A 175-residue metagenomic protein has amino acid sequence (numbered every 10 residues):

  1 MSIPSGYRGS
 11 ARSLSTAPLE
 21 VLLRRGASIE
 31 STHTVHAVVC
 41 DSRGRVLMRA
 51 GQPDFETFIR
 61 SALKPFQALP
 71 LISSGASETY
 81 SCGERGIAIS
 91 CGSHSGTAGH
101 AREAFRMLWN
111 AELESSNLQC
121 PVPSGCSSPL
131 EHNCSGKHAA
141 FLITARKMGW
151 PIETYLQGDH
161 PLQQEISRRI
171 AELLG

Functional and structural regions predicted by a protein language model:
M1-D54: Beta-lactamase-like hydrolase cores
M1-L14, G83-G175: Active-site-adjacent helix/loop patches that line small-molecule binding or acyl-intermediate pockets
V38, L69-L71, T144-A145: Proline/glycine-anchored alpha-helix kink/cap motifs
D41-R43, D54, L71-G75, S93-S95: Short glycine-rich, polar/acidic loop-and-turn segments at beta strand-coil junctions
R45-L47, S77, G149-P151: Short helix-loop capping/hinge motifs at secondary-structure junctions, enriched in acidic/polar residues
A50-T57, A88-C91: Short helix/strand-bridging catalytic loops that position acidic/His residues to coordinate divalent metals and engage
I59-S77: Active-site SXXK
A76-E84: Phosphate-handling active-site elements
